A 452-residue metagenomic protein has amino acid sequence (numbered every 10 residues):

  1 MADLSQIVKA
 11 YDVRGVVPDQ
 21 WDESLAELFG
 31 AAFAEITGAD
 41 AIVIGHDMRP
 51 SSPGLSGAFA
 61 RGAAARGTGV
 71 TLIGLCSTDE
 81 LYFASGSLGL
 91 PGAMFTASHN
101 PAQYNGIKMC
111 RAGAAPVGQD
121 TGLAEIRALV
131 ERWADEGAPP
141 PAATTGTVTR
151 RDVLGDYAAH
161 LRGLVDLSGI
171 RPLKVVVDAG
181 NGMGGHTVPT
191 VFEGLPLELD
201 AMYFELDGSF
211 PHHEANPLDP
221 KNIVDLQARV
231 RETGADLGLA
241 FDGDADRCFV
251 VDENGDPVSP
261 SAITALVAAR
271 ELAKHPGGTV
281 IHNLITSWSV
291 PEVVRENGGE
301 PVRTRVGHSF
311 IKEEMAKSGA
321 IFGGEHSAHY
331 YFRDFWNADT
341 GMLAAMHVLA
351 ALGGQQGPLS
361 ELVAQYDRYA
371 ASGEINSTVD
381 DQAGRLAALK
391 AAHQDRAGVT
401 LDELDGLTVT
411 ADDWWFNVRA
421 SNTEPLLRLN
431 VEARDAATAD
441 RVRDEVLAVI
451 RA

Functional and structural regions predicted by a protein language model:
M1-R61, A65-G67, P91, T147-L173: An N-terminal, well-structured beta->alpha segment
D40-D47, T71, K174-V176, G278-L284 (+1 more regions): Short glycine-rich phosphate-binding loop at a beta-alpha junction
I42-N105, R162, T190-V251: N-terminal small/polar loop signature for handling phosphorylated ligands or for N-terminal nucleophile
V70-D79, P257-P260, H282-N283, T304-R305: Active-site nucleophile and cofactor-binding loops and adjacent substrate-binding regions of central metabolic enzymes
A102-Q103, M109-Q119, A128, D225-G298: Replace "Mg2+/Mn2+-dependent" with "divalent metal-dependent
N105-T233: Gly/Ser/Thr-enriched, mixed-charge loops and adjacent short helices that form phosphate/oxyanion-binding elements
P196, A201-Y203, D256-H275, H308 (+1 more regions): Gly/Ser/Thr-rich active-site loops/lids in small-molecule metabolic enzymes that frequently grip phosphoryl groups
L237, H275-A452: Phosphate-binding and adjacent anionic-ligand microenvironments
